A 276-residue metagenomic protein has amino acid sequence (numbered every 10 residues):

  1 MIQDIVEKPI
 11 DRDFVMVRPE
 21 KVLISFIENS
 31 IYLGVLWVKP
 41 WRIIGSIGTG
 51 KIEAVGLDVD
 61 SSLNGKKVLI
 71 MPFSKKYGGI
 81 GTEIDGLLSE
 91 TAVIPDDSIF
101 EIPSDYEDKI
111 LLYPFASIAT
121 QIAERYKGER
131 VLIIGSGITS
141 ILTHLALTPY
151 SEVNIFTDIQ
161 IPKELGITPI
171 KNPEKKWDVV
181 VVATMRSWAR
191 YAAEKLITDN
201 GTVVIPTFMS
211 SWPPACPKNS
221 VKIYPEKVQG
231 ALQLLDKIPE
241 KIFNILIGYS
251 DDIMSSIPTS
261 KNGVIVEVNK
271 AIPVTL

Functional and structural regions predicted by a protein language model:
E7-I24, L33-S74: Glycine-rich beta-strand-centered segment in the early N-terminal region that forms part of a ligand/cofactor-binding
T49, F100, T202-I205: Structural detector of well-ordered beta-strand residues that form the stable sheet scaffold of enzyme domains
S61-G65, K127, D199: Short, flexible surface segments
K66, E129, D178: Conserved acidic residues
M71-I133: NAD(P)H dinucleotide-binding glycine-rich loop of Rossmann-like/cofactor-binding domains, especially the beta1-alpha1
E107-E174: Mid-domain Rossmann-like dinucleotide-binding core that forms the NAD(H)/NADP(H) cofactor-binding site
K163-K222: Glycine-rich cofactor phosphate-binding loops and adjacent beta1-alpha1 units of small-molecule cofactor enzyme domains
Q229-L276: C-terminal hydrophobic helical "lid"/dimerization subdomain of Rossmann-like NAD(P)H-dependent oxidoreductases
